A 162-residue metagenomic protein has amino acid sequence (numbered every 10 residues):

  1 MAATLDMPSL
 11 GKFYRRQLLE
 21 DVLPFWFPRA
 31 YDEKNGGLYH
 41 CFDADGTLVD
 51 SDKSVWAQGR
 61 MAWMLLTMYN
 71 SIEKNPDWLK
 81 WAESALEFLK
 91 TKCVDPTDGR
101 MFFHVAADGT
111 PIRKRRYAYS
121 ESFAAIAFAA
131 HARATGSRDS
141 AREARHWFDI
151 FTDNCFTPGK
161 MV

Functional and structural regions predicted by a protein language model:
M1-V162: Glycan-recognition and catalytic cores of secretory/periplasmic carbohydrate-active enzymes
